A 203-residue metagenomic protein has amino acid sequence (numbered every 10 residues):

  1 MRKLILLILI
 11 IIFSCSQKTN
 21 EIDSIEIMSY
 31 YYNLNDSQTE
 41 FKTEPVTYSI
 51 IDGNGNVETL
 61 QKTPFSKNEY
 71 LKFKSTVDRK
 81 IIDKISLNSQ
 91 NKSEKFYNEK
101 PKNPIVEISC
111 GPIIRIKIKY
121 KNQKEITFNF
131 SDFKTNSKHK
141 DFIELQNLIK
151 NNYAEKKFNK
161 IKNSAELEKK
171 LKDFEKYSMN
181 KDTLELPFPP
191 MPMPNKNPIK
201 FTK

Functional and structural regions predicted by a protein language model:
M1-S24: Bacterial Sec-dependent N-terminal signal peptides
K18-K203: Function-determining sites in protein domains
